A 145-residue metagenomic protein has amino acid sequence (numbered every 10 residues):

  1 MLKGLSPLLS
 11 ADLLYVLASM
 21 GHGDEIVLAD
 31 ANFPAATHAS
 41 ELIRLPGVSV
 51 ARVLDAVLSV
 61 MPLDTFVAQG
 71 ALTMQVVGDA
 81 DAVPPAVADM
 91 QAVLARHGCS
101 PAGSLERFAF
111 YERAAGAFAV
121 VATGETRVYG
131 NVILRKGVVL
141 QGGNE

Functional and structural regions predicted by a protein language model:
M1-R44, S49: Long, hydrophobic N-terminal alpha-helical segment
G4, P34, D64-F66, V138-G143: Conserved phosphate- and dinucleotide-binding cores of soluble alpha/beta proteins, encompassing both enzyme active
L5, A29-A31, A36-H38, L45-P46 (+4 more regions): Fold-independent oxyanion-binding glycine-rich loops and adjacent beta-strand/coil segments at enzyme active sites
V16, M20-G23, A56-D64, D89-H97 (+1 more regions): Change "in soluble alpha/beta enzymes" to "in soluble alpha/beta proteins
D24-V27, E41-I43, D64-F66, G70-T73 (+3 more regions): Structural motif
P46-A68: Long, charge-dense
L72-V76, V87-A88: Surface-exposed, low-hydrophobicity beta-strand/loop segments enriched in small/polar/acidic residues
A80-E145: Glycine-rich, aromatic-bearing surface loops/beta-hairpins
